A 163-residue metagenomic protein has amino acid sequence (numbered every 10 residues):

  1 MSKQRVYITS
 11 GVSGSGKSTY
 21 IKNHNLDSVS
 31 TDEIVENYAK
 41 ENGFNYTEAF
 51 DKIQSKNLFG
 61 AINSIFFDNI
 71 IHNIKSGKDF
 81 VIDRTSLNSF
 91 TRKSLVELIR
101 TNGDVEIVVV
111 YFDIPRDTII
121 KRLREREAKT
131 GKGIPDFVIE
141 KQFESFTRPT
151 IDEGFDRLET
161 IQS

Functional and structural regions predicted by a protein language model:
M1-K3, N73-I74: Phosphate-binding P-loop
S2-S10, S15-T19, N23-D27, I114-S163: Conserved GTP-binding G-domain of TRAFAC-class P-loop NTPases and closely related GTPase folds
T19-K78: Conserved substrate/cofactor phosphate-moiety recognition/catalytic segment in nucleotide-dependent phosphotransferases
L26, F80, E106-I107, L158: Hydrophobic anchor at the start of a short beta-strand that flanks the dinucleotide cofactor-binding loop
S28-D32, E106, G131: Short hydrophobic/aromatic-enriched beta-strand-loop microsegments
K56-E106: Glycine-rich phosphate-binding loop used to anchor ATP phosphates in small-molecule kinases, encompassing both
K56-F67, D113, D136-F143: Amphipathic alpha-helical transducer elements in NTP-driven molecular machines
S86-K129, S145-T147: ATP-dependent NMP and nucleoside kinases share a basic, alpha-helical "lid"
